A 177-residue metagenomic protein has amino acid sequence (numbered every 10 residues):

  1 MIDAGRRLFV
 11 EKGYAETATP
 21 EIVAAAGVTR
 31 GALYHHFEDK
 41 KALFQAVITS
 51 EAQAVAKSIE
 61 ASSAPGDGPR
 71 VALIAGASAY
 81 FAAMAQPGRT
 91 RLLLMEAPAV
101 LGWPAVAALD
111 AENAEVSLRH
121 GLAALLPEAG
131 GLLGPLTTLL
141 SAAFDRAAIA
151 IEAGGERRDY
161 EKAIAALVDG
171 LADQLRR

Functional and structural regions predicted by a protein language model:
M1-F9: Short hydrophobic clusters on alpha-helical segments that form packing/core surfaces in small helical domains
I2-D3, A15-E16, G27, H36-E60 (+2 more regions): An amphipathic alpha-helix adjacent to DNA-recognition modules
L8-E21, F37: Short helix/strand-capping hinge loops at secondary-structure junctions that flank key functional elements
T19, K41, Q45, T49 (+5 more regions): Short, structured helix-loop boundary elements
G31: Key DNA-contact positions within bacterial/archaeal DNA-binding proteins
A46, K57-G88, L136-L140: Hydrophobic alpha-helical connector segments
Q53-A56, V71, A75, L101-G130 (+2 more regions): Amphipathic alpha-helical packing segments from all-alpha helical-bundle domains
M84-P104, I149: Amphipathic alpha-helical segments used for helix-helix packing
